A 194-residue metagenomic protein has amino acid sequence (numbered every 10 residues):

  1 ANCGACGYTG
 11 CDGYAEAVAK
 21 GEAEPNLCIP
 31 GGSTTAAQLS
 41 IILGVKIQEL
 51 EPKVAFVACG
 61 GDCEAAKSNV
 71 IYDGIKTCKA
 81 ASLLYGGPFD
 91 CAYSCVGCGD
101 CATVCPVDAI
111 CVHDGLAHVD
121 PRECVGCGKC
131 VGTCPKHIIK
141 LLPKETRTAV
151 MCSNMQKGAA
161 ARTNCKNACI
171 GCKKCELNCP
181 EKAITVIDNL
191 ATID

Functional and structural regions predicted by a protein language model:
A1-N178, K182-T185: Ferredoxin-type iron-sulfur electron-transfer modules and their immediate structural context
I187-L190, D194: Cys/His-clustered metal-coordination modules, chiefly Zn-binding fingers
